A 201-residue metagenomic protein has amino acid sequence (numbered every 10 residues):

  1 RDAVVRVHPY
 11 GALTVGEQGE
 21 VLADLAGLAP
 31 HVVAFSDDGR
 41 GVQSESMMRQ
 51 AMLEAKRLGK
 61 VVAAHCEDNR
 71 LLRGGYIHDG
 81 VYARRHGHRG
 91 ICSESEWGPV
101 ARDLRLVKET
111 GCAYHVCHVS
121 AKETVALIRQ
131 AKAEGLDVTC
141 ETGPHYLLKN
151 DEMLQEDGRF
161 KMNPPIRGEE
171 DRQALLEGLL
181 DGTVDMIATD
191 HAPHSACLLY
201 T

Functional and structural regions predicted by a protein language model:
D2-E20: Metal-cofactor-binding active-site regions of metalloenzymes
V21-I187: Histidine/acidic residue-rich metal-binding segments in metalloenzymes
T189-A196: Active-site anion/phosphate-binding pocket segments in diverse small-molecule metabolic enzymes
Y200-T201: Conserved small/polar residues in nucleotide/adenosyl-binding loops
